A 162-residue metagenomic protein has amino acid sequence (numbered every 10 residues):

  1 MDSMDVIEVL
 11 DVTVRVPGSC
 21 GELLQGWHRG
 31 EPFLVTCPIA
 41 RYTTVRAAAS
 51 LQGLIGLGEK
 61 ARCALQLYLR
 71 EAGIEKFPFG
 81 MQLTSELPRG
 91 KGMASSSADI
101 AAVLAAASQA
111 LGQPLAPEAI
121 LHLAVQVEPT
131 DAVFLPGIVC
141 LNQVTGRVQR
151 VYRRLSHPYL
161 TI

Functional and structural regions predicted by a protein language model:
D2-K91: ATP-binding N-lobe of GHMP and related small-molecule kinases
S3, D11-T13, Q109, R154-I162: C-terminal nucleotide
L24, Q66, A101-S108, L121: Predominant activation on well-ordered alpha-helical scaffold segments within soluble catalytic domains
G30, P117-I162: ATP-dependent small-molecule kinase catalytic core of the GHMP/sugar-kinase superfamily and closely related
L57-A64, D99, A116-A119: Short amphipathic alpha-helical segments
A72, S85-L87, L104-L111, E128: Generic hydrophobic/packing signal
G73-G80, A107-L123: Phosphate-handling active-site elements
K91-P117, V133: DPxDG-like acidic metal-binding loop motif
